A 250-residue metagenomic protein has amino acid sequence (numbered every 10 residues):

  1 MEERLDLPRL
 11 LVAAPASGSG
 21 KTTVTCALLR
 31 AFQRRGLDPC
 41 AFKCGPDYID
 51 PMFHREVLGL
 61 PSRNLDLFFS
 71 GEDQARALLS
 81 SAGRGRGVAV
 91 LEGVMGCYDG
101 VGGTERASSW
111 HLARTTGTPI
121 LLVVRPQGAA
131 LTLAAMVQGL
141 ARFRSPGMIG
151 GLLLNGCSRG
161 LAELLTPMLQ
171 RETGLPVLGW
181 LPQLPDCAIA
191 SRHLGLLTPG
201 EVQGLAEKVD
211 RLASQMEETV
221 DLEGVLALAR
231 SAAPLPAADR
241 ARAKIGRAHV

Functional and structural regions predicted by a protein language model:
M1-L10, P236-G246: Short, low-complexity, intrinsically disordered N-terminal peptides in bacterial proteins
E2-S19, T23-T116, V124-G151, R159-L164 (+1 more regions): ATP-dependent carboxylate-amine ligase catalytic core
I120-V123, L178-W180: Short hydrophobic alpha-helical runs that function as membrane-insertion/retention elements
A130-K244: Internal gly/pro-rich beta-alpha loop/helix module that stabilizes soluble enzyme cofactors or their anionic handles
A248-V250: Conserved small/polar residues in nucleotide/adenosyl-binding loops
